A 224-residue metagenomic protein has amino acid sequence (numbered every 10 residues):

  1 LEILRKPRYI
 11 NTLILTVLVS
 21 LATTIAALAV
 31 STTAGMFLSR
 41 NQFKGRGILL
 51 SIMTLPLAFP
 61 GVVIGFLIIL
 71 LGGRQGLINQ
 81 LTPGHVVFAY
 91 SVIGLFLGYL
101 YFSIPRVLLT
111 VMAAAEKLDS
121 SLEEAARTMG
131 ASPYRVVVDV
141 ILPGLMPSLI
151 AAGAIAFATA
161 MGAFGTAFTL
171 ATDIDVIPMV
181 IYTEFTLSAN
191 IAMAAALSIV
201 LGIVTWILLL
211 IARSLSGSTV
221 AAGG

Functional and structural regions predicted by a protein language model:
I3-E116, V140-F164, A194-G217: Membrane-water interface segments at the C-terminal ends of transmembrane alpha-helices in multi-pass inner-membrane
F43, Y134-V136, I174-D175: Gly/Pro- and small hydrophobic-enriched strand-loop and loop-to-helix capping segments that sit at the rims
M112-E124, P133: Membrane-helix/interface signature in polytopic inner-membrane proteins
A125-A126, V136, I181: Hydrophobic positions on the alpha-helical face of helix-turn-helix-like DNA-binding modules
M129-A131, P143: Glycine/proline-centered hinge or cleavage motifs at structural transition points of membrane proteins
F164-A189: Glycine-rich helix-loop "coupling/hinge" segments at transmembrane-helix boundaries in multipass transporters
S218-G224: Short, Lys/Arg-enriched, Gly/Pro-containing loop segments at transmembrane-helix junctions of multi-pass membrane
